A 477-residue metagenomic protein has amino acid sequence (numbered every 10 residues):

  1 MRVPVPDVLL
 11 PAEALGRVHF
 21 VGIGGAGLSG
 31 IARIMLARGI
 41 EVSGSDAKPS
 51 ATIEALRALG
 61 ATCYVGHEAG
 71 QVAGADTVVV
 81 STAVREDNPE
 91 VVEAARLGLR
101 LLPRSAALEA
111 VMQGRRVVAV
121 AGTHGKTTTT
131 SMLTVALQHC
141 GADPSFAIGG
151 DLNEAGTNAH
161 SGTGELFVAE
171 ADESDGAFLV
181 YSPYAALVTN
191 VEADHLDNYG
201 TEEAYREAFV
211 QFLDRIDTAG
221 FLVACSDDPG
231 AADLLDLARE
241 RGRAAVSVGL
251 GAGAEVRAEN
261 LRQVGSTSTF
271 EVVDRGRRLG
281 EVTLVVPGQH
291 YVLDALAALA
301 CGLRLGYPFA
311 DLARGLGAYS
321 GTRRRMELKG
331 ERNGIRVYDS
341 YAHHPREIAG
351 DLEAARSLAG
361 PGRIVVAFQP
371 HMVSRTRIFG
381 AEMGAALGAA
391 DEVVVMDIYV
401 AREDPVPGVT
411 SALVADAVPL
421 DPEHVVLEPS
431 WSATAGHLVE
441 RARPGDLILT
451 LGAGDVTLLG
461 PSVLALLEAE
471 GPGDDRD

Functional and structural regions predicted by a protein language model:
M1-A107, P229, A244, A254 (+4 more regions): N-terminal leader/targeting and accessory segments in enzymes
V3-H19, G27, R33-R38, Y184 (+3 more regions): Nucleotide phosphate-binding/pyrophosphate-handling subdomain across enzymes that bind or process nucleotide phosphates
V18-F20, V78, V118, P144 (+3 more regions): Conserved hydrophobic helix-helix packing surfaces used for dimerization/oligomerization
I34-A37, R57, Q71, T82-S226 (+4 more regions): Phosphate-binding loop of NTP-binding sites
I40-A47, L222-S226, V365-Q369, A389-V400: Short internal beta-strands
V72-T77, E165, R443-D446: Short acidic/histidine-rich motifs immediately flanking catalytic phosphotransfer sites in two-component signaling
G384-P444: C-terminal helical cap/extension that packs against the catalytic core of soluble nucleotide-cofactor enzymes
T434-L466: A glycine-rich beta-strand to alpha-helix segment that forms a phosphate/ribose-binding loop at ligand/cofactor sites
